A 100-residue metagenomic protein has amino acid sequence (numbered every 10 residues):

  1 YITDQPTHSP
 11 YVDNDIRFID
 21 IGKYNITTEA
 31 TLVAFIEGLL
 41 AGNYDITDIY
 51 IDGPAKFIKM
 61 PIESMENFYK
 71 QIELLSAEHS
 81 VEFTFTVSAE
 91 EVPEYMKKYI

Functional and structural regions predicted by a protein language model:
Y1-L40, V92-K97: Conserved P-loop
K23, I51-I100: Replace "adjacent to P-loop NTPase cores in ATP/GTP-dependent enzymes" with "adjacent to NTP-binding cores
E29, V33, T47-I51, Y69: Generic internal hydrophobic packing segments that stabilize the cores of diverse globular domains
L40-A41, A77: Residue-level signal for alpha-helix termini/capping positions
A41-T47: Short basic/glycine-enriched coil/helix segment immediately N-terminal to the Walker B
